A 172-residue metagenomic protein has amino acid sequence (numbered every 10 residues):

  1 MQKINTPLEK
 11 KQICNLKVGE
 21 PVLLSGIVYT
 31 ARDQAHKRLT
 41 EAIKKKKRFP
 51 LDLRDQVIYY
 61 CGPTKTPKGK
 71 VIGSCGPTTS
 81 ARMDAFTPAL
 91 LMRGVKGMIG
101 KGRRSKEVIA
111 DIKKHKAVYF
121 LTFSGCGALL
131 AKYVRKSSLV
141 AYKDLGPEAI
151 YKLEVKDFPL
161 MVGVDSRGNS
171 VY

Functional and structural regions predicted by a protein language model:
M1-L8: Short, structured beta-strand/loop micro-motifs enriched in basic residues and often containing a Trp
L8-K10, V28-Y29: Short polar catalytic/cofactor-binding loops
T30-A31, A35-F158: Feature captures the catalytic cores and cofactor-binding loops of soluble hydro-lyases/lyases that act on carboxylate
A85-T87, M161-Y172: Active-site/ligand-binding-proximal alpha/beta "capping" segment
